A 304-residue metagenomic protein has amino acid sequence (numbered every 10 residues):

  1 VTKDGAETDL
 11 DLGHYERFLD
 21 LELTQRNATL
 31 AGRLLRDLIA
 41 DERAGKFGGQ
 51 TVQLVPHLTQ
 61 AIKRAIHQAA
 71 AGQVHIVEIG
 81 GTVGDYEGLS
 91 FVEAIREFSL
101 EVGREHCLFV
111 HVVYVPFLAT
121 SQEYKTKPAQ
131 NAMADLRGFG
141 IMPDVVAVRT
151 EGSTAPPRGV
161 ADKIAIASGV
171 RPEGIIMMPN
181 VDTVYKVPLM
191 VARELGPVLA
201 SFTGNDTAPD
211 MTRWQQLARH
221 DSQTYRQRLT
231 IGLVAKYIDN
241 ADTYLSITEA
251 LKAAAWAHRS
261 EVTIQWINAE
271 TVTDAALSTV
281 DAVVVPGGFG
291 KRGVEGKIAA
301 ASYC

Functional and structural regions predicted by a protein language model:
V1-T263, E270-A282, G288-G290, G296-Y303: Flexible phosphate-sensing "switch/lid" loops adjacent to ATP/NTP-binding sites across phosphate-transfer
